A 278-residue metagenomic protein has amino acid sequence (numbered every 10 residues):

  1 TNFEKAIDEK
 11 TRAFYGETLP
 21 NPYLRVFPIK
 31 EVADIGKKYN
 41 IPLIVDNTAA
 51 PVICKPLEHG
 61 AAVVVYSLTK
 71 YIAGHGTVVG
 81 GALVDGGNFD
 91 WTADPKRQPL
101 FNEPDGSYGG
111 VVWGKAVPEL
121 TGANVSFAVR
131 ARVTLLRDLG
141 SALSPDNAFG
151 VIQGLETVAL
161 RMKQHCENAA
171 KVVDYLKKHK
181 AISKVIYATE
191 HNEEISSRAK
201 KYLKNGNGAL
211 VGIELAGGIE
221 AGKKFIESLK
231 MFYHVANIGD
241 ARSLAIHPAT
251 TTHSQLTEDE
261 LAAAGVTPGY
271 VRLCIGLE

Functional and structural regions predicted by a protein language model:
T1-K178, I186: Conserved PLP-enzyme active-site core in the AAT-like
W113, L277-E278: Short, intrinsically disordered, charge-balanced linker/junction segments flanking boundaries in proteins
M162, K177, A181-V271, I275: Conserved C-terminal alpha-helix-loop-beta "cap" of PLP-dependent enzymes that closes/shapes the active-site mouth
